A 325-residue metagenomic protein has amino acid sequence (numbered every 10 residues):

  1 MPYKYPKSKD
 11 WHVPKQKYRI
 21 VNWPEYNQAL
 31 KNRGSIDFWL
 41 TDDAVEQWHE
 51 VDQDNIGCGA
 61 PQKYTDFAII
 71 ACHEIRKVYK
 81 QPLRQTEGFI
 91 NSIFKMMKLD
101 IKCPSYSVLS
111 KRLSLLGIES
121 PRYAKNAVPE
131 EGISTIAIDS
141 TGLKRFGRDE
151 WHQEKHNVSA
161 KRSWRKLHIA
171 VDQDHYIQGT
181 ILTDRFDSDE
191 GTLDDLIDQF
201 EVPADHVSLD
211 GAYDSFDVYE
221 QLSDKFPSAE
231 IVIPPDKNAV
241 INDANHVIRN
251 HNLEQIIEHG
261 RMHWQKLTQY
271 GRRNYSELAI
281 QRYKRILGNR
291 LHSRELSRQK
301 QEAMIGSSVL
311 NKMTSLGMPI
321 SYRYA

Functional and structural regions predicted by a protein language model:
M1-Y3, L116-S120, D187-D189, L253-E258: Short, motif-level signal for alpha-helix interfacial/capping segments enriched in acidic residues and aromatics/proline
P2-Y5, W11-K15, Y213-K284: Helix-centered, glycine/charged polyanion-binding patches within enzymatic domains that contact phosphate-containing
Y3-Y5, D10-F38: Amphipathic alpha-helical packing elements
P14, K63-D66, I70, E74 (+2 more regions): Basic, amphipathic alpha-helical segments enriched in Lys/Arg and hydrophobic/aromatic residues
N27-K80: Basic, short loop/linker segments at the boundary and entry of helix-turn-helix/winged-helix-like folds
S35, I118-P121, G288, M313: Generic structural signal for secondary-structure transition and capping sites
D54-I70, V78-R84, G88, S92 (+4 more regions): Polybasic low-complexity intrinsically disordered regions
K98: Glycine-rich tight-turn/loop motif centered on a GG-T
